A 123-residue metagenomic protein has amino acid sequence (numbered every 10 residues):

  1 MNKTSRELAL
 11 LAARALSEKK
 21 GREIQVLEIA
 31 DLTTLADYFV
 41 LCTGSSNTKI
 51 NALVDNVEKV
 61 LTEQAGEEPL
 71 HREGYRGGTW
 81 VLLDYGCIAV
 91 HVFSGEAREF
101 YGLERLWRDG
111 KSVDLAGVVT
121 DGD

Functional and structural regions predicted by a protein language model:
M1-V26, A30-D31, T48-A52, E73-Y75 (+3 more regions): Long, contiguous binding/interaction regions
T34: P-loop NTPase catalytic core of nucleic-acid-dependent motor ATPases
D37-Y38: Short, hydrophobic beta-strand segments
L41-G44: Short hydrophobic/aromatic beta-strand micro-patches that form the beta-sheet surface supporting nucleotide- or nucleic
S46, N51-E67, L82: Compact, glycine-rich, soluble single-domain proteins
E67-E68, A89: Residue-level detector of anion-binding/catalytic polar loops
